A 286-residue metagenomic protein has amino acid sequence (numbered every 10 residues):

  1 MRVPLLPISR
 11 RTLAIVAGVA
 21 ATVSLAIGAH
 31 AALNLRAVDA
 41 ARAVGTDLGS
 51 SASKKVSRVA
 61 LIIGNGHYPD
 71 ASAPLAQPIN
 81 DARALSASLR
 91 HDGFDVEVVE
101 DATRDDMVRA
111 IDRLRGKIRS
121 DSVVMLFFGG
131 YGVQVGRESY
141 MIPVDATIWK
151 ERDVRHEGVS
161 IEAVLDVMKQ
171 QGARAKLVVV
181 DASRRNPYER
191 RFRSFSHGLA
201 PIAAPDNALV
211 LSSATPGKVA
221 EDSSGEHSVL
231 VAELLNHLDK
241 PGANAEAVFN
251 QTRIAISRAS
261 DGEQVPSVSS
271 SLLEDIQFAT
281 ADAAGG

Functional and structural regions predicted by a protein language model:
R2-G286: Cysteine endopeptidase catalytic domains of the caspase/legumain-like
